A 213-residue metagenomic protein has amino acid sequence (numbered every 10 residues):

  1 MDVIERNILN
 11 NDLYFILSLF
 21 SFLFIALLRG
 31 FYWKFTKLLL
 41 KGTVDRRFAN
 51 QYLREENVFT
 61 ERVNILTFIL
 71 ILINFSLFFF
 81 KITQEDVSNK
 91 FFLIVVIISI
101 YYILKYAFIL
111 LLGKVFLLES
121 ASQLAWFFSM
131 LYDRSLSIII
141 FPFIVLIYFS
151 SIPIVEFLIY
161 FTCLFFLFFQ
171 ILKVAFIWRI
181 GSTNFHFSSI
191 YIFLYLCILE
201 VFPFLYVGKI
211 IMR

Functional and structural regions predicted by a protein language model:
M1-I16, F79-F92, I147-I159, K209-R213: Helix-coil boundary and interhelical linker segments in multi-pass alpha-helical membrane proteins
M1-V63: N-terminal juxtamembrane cytosolic/stromal segments of multi-pass membrane proteins
N7, N11, F15, L19 (+10 more regions): Hydrophobic, aromatic-rich alpha-helical transmembrane segments and their membrane-interface anchor motifs
L40, V44, T83-V87, L112-S120 (+1 more regions): Membrane-interfacial segments
F48-V95: Hydrophobic alpha-helical segments and helix pairs
N64-K81, I100, L104, R134-V145 (+2 more regions): Hydrophobic alpha-helical transmembrane segments of multi-pass integral membrane proteins
Q84-F149: Alpha-helical transmembrane segments with an aromatic anchor "belt"
F143-R213: Terminal transmembrane helical module of multi-pass membrane proteins
